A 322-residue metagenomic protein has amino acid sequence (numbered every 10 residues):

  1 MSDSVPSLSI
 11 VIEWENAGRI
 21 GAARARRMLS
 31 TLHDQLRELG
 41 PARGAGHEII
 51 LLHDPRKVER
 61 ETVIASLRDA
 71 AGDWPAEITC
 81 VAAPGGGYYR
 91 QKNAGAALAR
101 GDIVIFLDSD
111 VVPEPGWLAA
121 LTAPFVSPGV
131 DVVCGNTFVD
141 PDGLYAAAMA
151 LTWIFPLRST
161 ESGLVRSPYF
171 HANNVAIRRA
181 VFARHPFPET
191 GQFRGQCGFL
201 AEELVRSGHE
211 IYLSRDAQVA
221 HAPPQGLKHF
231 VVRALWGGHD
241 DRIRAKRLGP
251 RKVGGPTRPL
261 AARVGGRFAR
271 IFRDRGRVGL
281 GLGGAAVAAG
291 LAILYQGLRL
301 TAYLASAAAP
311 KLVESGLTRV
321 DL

Functional and structural regions predicted by a protein language model:
M1-G44: N-proximal low-complexity "stem/linker" segments adjacent to membrane-targeting elements
L29-A82: Acidic donor-binding segment of Leloir-type glycosyltransferases
A82-A99: Glycine-rich, basic loop-to-helix element that forms the pyrophosphate-binding segment of sugar-nucleotide handling
V104: Short aromatic/hydrophobic "clamp" motif used to bind/position activated sugar donors
G116-A147: Conserved donor NDP-sugar-binding/catalytic core segment of glycosyltransferases
R158-A176, Q192-F193: A recurrent flexible, glycine/aromatic-enriched loop bordering the glycosyltransferase active site that acts as
F193-E202: Acidic donor-binding loop at a coil-to-helix junction in glycosyltransferase catalytic cores that engages
W236-H239, V253-L322: Non-catalytic, C-terminal membrane-associated alpha-helical segments of glycosyltransferases
